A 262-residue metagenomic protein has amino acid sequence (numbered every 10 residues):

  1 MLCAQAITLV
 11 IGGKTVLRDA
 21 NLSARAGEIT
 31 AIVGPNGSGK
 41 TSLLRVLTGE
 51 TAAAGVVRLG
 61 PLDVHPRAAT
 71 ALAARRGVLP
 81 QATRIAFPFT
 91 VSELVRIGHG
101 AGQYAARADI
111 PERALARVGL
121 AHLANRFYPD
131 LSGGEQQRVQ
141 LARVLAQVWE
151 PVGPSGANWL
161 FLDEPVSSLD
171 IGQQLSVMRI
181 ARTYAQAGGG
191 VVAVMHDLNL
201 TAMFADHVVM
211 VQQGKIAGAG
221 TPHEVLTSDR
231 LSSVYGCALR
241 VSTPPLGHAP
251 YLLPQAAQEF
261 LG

Functional and structural regions predicted by a protein language model:
L2, L17-D19: Conserved structural motif at the start of ABC-family nucleotide-binding domains
V33-P35: The feature captures the beta-strand-to-loop junction immediately N-terminal to the Walker
T48: Helix-to-loop junction immediately C-terminal to a conserved catalytic motif
V56-A71: ABC ATPase NBD Q-loop/coupling interface
A108-L123: Conserved ABC ATPase "signature" region
F127-L131, E135: Conserved ABC ATPase signature
V208-H223: H-loop (His-switch) and adjacent beta-strand-loop-beta switch element of ABC-type ATPase nucleotide-binding domains
V234-G262: ABC ATPase nucleotide-binding domains
